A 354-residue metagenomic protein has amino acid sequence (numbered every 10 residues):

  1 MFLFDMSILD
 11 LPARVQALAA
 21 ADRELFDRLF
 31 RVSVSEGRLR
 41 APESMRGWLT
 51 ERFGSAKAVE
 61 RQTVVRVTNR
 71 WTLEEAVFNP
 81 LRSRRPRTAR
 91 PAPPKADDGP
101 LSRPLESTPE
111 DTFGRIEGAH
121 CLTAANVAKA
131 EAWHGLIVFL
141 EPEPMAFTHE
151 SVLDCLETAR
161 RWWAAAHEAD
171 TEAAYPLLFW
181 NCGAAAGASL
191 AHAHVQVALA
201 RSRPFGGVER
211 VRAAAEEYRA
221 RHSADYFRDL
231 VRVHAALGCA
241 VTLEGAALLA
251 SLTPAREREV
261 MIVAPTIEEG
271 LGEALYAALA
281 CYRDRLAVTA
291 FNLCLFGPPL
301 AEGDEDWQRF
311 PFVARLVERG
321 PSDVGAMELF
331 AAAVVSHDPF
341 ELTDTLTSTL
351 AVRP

Functional and structural regions predicted by a protein language model:
M1-L190, A198-G270, A277-P354: Active-site microenvironments that recognize anionic phosphate/pyrophosphate groups
H194: Catalytic-core segment of enzymes that process non-peptidic bonds
